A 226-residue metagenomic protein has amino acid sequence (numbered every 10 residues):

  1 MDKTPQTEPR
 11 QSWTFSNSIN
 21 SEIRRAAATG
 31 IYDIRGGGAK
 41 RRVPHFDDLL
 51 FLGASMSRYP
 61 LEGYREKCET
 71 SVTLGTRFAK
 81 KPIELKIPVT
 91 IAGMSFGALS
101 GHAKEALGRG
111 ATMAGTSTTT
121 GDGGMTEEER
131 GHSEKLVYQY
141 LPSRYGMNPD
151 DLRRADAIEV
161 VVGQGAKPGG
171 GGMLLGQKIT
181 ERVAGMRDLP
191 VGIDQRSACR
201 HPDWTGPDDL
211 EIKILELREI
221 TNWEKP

Functional and structural regions predicted by a protein language model:
M1-V89, G93-S117, G124-M125, E129-S133 (+2 more regions): Conserved, well-structured core domains of diverse proteins
L85-T90, M186-C199, R218-W223: Gly-rich Lys/Arg/Thr-decorated short loops/hinges at beta-loop-alpha junctions or inter-strand turns that position
H102, A106, A184, T205-I212: Conserved active-site and cofactor/substrate-binding residues in soluble primary-metabolism enzymes
D156, T180-V183: ATP-dependent carboxylate/acyl-activation modules
Q164-P168, G176, L189-L210: Active-site beta->alpha loop and helix N-cap motifs at the rims of alpha/beta catalytic domains
H201-P226: Glycine-rich phosphate/ribose-binding loops and adjacent secondary-structure elements that form binding surfaces
